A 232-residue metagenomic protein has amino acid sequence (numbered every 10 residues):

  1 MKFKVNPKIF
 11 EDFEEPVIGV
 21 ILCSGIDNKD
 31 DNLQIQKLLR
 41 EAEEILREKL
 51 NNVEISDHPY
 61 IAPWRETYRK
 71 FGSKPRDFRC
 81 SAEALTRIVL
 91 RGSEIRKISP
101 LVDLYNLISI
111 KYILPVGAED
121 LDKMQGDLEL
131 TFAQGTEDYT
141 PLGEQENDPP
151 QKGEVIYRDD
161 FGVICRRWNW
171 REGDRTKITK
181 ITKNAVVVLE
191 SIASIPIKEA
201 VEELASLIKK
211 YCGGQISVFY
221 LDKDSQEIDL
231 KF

Functional and structural regions predicted by a protein language model:
M1-F232: Charge-biased, low-complexity intrinsically disordered regions
